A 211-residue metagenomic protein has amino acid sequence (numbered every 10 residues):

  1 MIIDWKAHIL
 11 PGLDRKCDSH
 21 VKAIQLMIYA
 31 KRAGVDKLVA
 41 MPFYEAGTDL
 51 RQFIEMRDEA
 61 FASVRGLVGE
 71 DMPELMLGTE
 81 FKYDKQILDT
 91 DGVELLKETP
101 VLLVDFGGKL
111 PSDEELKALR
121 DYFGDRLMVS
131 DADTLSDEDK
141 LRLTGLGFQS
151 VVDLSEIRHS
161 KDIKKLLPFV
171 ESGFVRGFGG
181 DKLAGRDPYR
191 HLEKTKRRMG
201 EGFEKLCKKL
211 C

Functional and structural regions predicted by a protein language model:
M1-M72, L141: An N-terminally biased module of ancient metal coordination in phosphate/nucleic-acid-related enzymes
D4, A40, G78, L103 (+2 more regions): Generic enzyme active-site microenvironment
D4, D14-D18, D105, R176 (+1 more regions): Acidic side chains
H8-L10, F43, G78-D84, G107-K109 (+3 more regions): Active-site beta-loop-alpha junctions enriched in small/polar residues
S19-H20, S112, H159: A conditional alpha-helix N-cap/helix-loop micro-motif detector
I24-K31, R120, G124, T144 (+1 more regions): A structural alpha-helix within SAM-dependent methyltransferase catalytic domains
L50-S150: Extended substrate/RNA-proximal surfaces in nucleic-acid metabolism proteins
L135-C211: Charged catalytic cores and adjacent phosphate/nucleic-acid-binding surfaces used for phosphate/nucleic-acid chemistry
